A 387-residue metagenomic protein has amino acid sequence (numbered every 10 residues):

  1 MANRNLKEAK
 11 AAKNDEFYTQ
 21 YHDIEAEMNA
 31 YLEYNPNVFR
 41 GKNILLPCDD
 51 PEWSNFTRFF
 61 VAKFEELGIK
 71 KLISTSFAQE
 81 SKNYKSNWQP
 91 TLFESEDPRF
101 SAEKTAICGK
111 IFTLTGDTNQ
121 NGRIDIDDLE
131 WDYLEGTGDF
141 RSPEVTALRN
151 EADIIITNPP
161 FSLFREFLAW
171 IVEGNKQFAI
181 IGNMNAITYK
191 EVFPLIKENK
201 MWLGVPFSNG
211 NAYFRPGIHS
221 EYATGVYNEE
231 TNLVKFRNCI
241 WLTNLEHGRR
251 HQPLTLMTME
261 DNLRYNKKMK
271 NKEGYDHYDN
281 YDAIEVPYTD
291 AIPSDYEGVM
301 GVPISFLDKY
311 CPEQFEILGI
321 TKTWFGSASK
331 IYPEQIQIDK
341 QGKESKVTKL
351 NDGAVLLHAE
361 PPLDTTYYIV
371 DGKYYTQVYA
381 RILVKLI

Functional and structural regions predicted by a protein language model:
M1-I387: Class I S-adenosyl-L-methionine-dependent methyltransferase catalytic core
